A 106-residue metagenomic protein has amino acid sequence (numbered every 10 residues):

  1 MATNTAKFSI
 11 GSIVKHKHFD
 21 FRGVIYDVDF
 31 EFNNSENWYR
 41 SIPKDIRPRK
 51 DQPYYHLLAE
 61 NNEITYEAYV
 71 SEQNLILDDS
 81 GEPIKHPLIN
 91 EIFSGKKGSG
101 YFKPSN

Functional and structural regions predicted by a protein language model:
M1-I13, H18-R22, D29-F32, K103-N106: Mixed-charge, Lys/Arg-rich low-complexity intrinsically disordered regions
N4-A6, W38, Q73-N74: Generic alpha-helix detector with strongest preference for long hydrophobic helices that associate with membranes
I25-Y26, N37: Short amphipathic alpha-helical leader/targeting segments
D27-D29, A59: Residue-level signal for short segments within beta-strands and strand-turn junctions of well-structured beta-sheet
F32-R40: Short, solvent-exposed secondary-structure boundary/capping segments
R47-N106: Intrinsically disordered, low-complexity, charged/polar segments
